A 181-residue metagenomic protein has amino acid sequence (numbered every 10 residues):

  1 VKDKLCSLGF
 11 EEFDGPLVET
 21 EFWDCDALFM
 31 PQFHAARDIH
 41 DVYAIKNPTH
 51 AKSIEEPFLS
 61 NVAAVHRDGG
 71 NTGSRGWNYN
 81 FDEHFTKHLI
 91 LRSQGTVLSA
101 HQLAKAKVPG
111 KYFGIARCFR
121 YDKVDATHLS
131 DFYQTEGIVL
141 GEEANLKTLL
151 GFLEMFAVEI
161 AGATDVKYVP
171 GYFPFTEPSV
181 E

Functional and structural regions predicted by a protein language model:
V1-E181: TRNA-recognition modules of translation machinery and tRNA-sensing kinases, especially anticodon-binding
